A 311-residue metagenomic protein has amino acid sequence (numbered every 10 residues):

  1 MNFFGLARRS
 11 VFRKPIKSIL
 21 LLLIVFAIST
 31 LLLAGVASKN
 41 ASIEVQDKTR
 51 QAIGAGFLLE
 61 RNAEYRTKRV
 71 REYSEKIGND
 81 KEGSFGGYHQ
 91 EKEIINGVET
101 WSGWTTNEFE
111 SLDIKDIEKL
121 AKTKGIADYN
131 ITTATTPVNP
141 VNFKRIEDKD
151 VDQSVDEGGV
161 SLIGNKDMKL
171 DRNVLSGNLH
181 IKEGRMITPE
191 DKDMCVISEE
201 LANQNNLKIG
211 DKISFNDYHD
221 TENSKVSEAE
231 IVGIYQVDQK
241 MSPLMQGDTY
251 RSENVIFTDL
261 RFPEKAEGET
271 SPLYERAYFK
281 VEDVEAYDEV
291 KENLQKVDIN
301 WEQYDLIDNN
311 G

Functional and structural regions predicted by a protein language model:
M1-A37, I43, D47-K48: N-terminal Sec/SRP start-transfer signal
K48-N310: Basic-flanked hydrophobic alpha-helices used for secretion and membrane insertion
